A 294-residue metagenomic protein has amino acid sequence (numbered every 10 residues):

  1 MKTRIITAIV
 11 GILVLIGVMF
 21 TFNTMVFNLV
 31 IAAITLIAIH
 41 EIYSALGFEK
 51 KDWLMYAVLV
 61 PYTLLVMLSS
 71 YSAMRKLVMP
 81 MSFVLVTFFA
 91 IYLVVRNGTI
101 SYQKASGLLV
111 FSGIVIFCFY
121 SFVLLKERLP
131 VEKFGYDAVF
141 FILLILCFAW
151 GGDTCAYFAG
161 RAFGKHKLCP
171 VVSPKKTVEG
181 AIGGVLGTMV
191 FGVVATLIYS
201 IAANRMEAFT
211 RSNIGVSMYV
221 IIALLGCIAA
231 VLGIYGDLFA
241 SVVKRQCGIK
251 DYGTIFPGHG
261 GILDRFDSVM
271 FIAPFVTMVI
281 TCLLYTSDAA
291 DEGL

Functional and structural regions predicted by a protein language model:
M1-C227: Membrane-embedded alpha-helical bundles of polytopic integral membrane proteins
G164-L168, Q246-T254: Juxtamembrane helix-boundary/capping and inter-helix hinge elements in multi-pass membrane proteins
K175-E179, T254-S268: Divalent-cation-assisted or electrostatically stabilized phosphate/pyrophosphate-binding catalytic cores
D267-I280: Final/C-terminal transmembrane alpha-helix of multipass membrane proteins
Y285-A290: Conserved small/polar residues in nucleotide/adenosyl-binding loops
